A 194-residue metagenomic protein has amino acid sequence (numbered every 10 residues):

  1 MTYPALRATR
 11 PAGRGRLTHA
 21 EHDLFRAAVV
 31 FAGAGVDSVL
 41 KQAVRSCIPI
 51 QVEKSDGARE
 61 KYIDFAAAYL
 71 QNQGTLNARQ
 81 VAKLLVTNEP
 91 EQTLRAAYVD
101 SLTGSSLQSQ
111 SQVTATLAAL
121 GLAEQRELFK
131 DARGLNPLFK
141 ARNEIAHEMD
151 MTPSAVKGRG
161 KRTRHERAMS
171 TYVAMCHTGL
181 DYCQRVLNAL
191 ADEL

Functional and structural regions predicted by a protein language model:
M1-V30, V44-C47, E53-K54, R59-E60: Charged alpha-helical initiation segments
T2-A5, F31, V39, A141 (+2 more regions): Amphipathic, well-ordered alpha-helical segments in soluble domains
A8-R14, V44, I48, L122-Q125 (+2 more regions): Short, flexible helix-adjacent loops and helix caps
R16-A28, A32, E127-K130, R164 (+1 more regions): Non-transmembrane, amphipathic alpha-helical segments
F31-A32, D37-D131, L135: Helix-loop junctions and short alpha-helical segments
Q110-E124, F129-E144, T152, G158-L194: Amphipathic, Lys/Arg-enriched alpha-helical patches that create a basic surface for binding polyanionic ligands
H147: Histidine-centered active-site/metal-ligand motif
